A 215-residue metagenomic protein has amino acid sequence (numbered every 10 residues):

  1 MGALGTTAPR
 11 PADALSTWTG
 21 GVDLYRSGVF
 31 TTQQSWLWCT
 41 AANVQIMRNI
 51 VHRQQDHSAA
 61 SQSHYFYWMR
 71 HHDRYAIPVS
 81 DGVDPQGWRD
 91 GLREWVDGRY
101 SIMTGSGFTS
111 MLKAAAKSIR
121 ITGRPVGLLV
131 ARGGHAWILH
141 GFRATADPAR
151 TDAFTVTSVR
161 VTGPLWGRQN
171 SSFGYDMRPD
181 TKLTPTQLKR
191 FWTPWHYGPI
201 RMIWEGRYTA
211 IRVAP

Functional and structural regions predicted by a protein language model:
M1-A3: N-terminal export leaders
G5-D13, F66-A214: Conserved active-site-adjacent core of cysteine acyl-enzyme catalytic domains
L15-D73: Active-site nucleophile-adjacent alpha helix/oxyanion-hole segment immediately C-terminal to the catalytic cysteine
